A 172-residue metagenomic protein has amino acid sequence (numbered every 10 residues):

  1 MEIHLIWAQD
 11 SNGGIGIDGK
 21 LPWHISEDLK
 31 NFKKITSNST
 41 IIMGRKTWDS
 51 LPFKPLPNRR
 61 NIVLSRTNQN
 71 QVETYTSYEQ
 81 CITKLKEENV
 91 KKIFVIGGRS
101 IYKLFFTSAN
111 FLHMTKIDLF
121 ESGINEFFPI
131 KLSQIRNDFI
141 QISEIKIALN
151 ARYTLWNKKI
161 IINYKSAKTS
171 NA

Functional and structural regions predicted by a protein language model:
M1-A172: Enzymes that bind and transform nitrogen-containing heteroaromatic metabolites
